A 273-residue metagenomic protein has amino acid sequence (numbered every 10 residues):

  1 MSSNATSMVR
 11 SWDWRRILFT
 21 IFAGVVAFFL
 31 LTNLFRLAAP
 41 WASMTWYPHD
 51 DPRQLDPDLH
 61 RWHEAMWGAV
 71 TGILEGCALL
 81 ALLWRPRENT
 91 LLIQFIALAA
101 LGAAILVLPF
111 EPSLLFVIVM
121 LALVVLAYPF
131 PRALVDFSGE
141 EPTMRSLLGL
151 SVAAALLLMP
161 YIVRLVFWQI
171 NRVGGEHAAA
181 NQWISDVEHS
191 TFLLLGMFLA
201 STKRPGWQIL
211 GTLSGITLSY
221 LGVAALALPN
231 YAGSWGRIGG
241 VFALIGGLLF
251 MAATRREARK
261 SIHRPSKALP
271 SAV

Functional and structural regions predicted by a protein language model:
M1-H49: N-terminal signal-anchor module of multipass membrane proteins
S2-T6, R10-S11, R132-D136, A252-L269: Membrane-interface capping segments at transmembrane-helix boundaries
S11-V26, N89-I93, P131-P160, K203-T217: Cytoplasm-facing juxtamembrane segments at the starts of transmembrane helices in multi-pass membrane proteins
W12-R16, R61-T71, L98, Q182-L195: Hydrophobic alpha-helical transmembrane segments
I21-T32, A97-L106, F116-Y128, T143-W168 (+2 more regions): Alpha-helical transmembrane segments of multi-pass integral membrane proteins
T32-G68, A103-F116, Y161-V187, V223-A243: Membrane interfacial helix motifs at helix-loop boundaries and amphipathic/re-entrant anchors
M66-L80, L115-R132, E188-F198, V241-R256: Hydrophobic cores of alpha-helical transmembrane segments in multi-pass inner/ER membrane proteins, independent
E188-A272: C-terminal transmembrane-bundle signature of multipass membrane proteins, characterized by strong activation on
